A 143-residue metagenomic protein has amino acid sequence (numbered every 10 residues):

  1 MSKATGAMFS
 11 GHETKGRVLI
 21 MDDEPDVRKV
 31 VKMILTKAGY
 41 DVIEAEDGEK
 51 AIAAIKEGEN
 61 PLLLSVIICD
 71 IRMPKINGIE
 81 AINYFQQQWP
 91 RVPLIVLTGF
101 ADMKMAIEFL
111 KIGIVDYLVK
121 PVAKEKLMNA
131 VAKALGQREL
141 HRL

Functional and structural regions predicted by a protein language model:
M1-L19, P61, E125-L143: Non-catalytic signal-transmission and effector/linker regions of two-component phosphorelay proteins
R28, I71-P74, T98, D102 (+1 more regions): The feature encodes the CheY-like receiver
K29-K37: Charged docking surfaces used in two-component/phosphorelay signaling
E44-V66: Acidic, metal-coordinating helix/loop segments flanking the phosphotransfer/catalytic sites of two-component signaling
E46-K50, N77-E80, T98: Acidic catalytic/metal-coordinating carboxylates
A53, E57, I79-R91, E108: Short amphipathic alpha-helix used as the core "switch/output" element in two-component signaling
V66, R91-A101: A short, hydrophobic beta-strand element within the central beta-sheet of small alpha/beta folds
